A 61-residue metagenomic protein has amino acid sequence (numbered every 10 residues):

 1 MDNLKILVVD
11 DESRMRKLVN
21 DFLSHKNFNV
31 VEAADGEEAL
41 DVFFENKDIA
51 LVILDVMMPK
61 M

Functional and structural regions predicted by a protein language model:
M1-L7: Non-catalytic signal-transmission and effector/linker regions of two-component phosphorelay proteins
D10-D11: Acidic di-acidic motifs
R14, V56-M57: The short loop immediately C-terminal to the conserved phospho-acceptor aspartate in CheY-like receiver
K17-H25: Charged docking surfaces used in two-component/phosphorelay signaling
N20, E37-L40, P59: Residues within alpha-helical segments
N27-V30: A generic structural motif
E32, K60-M61: Residue-level signal for the "D+5" position in two-component response regulator receiver
E32-L51: Acidic, metal-coordinating helix/loop segments flanking the phosphotransfer/catalytic sites of two-component signaling
